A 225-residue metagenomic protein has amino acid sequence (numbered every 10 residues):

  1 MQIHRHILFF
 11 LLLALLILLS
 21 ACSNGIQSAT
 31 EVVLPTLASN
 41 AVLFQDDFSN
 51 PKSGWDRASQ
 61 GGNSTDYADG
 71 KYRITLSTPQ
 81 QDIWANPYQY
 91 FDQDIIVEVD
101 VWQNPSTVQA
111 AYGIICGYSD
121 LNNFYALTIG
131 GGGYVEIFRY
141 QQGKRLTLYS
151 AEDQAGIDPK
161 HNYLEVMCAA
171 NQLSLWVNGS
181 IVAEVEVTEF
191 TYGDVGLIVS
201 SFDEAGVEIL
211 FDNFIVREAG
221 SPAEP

Functional and structural regions predicted by a protein language model:
L18-A21: C-terminal motif of bacterial Sec signal peptides marking the signal peptidase cleavage site
S23-G25: Bacterial signal peptide processing site
E31-S59, A223-P225: Extracellular carbohydrate-recognition regions
P51-D82: Extracellular glycan-recognition surfaces and repeat-rich motifs
S77-Q141: Secretory/extracellular carbohydrate-interaction modules and structurally similar beta-sandwich "look-alikes"
Q141-Y163: Short, aromatic/His-centered strand-loop micro-motif at the edge of beta-sheets
K160-S174: Localized edge beta-strand/strand-to-loop motifs within extracellular or lumenal beta-rich domains
V185-N213: Flexible glycan-contacting loops in extracellular carbohydrate-active proteins
